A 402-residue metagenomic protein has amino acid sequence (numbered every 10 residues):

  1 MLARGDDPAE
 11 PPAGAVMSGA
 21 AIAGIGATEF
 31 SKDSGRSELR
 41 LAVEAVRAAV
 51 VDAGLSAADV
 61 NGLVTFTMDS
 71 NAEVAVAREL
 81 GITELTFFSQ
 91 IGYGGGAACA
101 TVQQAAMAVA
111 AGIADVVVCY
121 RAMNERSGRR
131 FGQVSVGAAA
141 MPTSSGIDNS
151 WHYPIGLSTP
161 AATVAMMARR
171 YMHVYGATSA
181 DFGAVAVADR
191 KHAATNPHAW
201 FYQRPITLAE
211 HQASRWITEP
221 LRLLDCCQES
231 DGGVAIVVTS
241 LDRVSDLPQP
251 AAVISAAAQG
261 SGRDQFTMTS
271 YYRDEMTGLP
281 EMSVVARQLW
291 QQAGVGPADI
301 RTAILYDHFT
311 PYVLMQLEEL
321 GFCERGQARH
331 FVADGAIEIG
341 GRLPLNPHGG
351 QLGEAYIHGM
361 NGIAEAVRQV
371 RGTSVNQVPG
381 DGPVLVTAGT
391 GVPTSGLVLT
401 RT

Functional and structural regions predicted by a protein language model:
P11-G96, Q104, A108, M167 (+6 more regions): Conserved active-site "lid/cap" helical segment
P11-R36, A184, W216-P280, V284 (+7 more regions): Condensing-enzyme catalytic core mediating Claisen C-C bond formation in acyl metabolism
V16, F66-Y120, N124-T163, Y202-Q228 (+3 more regions): Conserved catalytic cysteine-centered active-site region of acyl-thioester-dependent Claisen-condensing enzymes
S34-G35, G128-V134, A194-H198, Q265-M268 (+3 more regions): Short acidic, glycine/serine/threonine-rich loops at helix termini
A57-F66, F87-S89, V117-A122, A180-A188 (+5 more regions): Beta-strand segments within the central parallel beta-sheet cores of soluble alpha/beta enzyme folds
S70-E79, F266-S270, D307-H330, P393-T400: Short glycine/threonine-rich loop-to-helix capping motif typified by GTGT followed within a few residues by an Asp-Pro
Y93-M123, A161-T195, I236-D242, E354-S374: Active-site-proximal alpha-helical scaffold in enzymes
R273-T310, E319, Q351-A355: Extended C-terminal subregions enriched in glycine
